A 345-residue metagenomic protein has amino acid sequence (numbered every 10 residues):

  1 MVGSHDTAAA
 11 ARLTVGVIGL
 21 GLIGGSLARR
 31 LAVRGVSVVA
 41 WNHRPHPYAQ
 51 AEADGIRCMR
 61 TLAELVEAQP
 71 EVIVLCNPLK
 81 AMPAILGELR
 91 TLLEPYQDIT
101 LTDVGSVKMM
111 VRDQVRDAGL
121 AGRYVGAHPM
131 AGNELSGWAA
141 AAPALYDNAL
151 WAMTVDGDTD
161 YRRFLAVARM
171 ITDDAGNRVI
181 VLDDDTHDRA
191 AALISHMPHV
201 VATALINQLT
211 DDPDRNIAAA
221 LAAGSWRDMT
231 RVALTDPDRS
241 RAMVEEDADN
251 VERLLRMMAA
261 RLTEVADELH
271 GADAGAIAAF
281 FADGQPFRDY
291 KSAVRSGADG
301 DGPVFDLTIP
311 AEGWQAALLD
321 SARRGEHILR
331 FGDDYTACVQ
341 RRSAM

Functional and structural regions predicted by a protein language model:
V2-R60, E64, V72: NAD(P)+-binding Rossmann beta1-loop-alpha1 motif at the extreme N-terminus of oxidoreductases
L62-T100: Rossmann-like NAD(P)-binding element
I85-W138: Rossmann-like NAD(P)(H) cofactor-binding subdomain of soluble oxidoreductases
R123-M153, D158-T159: Active-site capping/gating segments
L145-L234: Internal alpha-helical scaffold of NAD(P)-dependent oxidoreductase catalytic cores
N216-D289: Interdomain hinge/lid region at the active-site interface of Rossmann-like NAD(P)-dependent oxidoreductases
L262-T263, D267-M345: NAD(P)-dependent dehydrogenase/reductase Rossmann-like domain
